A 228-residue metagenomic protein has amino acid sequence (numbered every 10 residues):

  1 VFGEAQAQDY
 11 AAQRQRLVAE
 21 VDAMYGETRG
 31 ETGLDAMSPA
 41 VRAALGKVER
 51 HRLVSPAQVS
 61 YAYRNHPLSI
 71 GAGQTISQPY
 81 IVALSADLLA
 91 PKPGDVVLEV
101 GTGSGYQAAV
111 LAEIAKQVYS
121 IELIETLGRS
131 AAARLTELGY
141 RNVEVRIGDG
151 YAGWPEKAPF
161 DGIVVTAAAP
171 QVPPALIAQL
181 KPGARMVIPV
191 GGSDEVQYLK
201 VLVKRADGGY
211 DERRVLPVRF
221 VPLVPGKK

Functional and structural regions predicted by a protein language model:
F2-L98, I114, R129, A133-E137 (+3 more regions): Class I SAM-dependent transferase core
L88-D207: Conserved nucleotide-cofactor-binding alpha/beta core module
